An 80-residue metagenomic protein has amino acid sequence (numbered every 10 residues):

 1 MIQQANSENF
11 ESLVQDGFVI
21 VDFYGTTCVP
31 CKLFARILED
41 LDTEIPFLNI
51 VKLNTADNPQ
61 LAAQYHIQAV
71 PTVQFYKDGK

Functional and structural regions predicted by a protein language model:
M1-S12: N-terminal "domain-start" segment that seeds a small globular fold
Q3-A5, F23, A35-Q60, I67: Thiol-based oxidoreductase modules, predominantly thioredoxin-like and allied folds used for disulfide exchange
S12-L13, P59-A63: Short conserved loop adjoining the S-adenosyl-L-methionine
V14-T26: Short active-site neighborhood of thiol/selenol oxidoreductases, capturing the structured segment around
I20-F23, L38, L61, P71-K80: A short, hydrophobic beta-strand/beta-hairpin element that forms part of a small beta-sheet core
C28-C31: Short cysteine clusters
